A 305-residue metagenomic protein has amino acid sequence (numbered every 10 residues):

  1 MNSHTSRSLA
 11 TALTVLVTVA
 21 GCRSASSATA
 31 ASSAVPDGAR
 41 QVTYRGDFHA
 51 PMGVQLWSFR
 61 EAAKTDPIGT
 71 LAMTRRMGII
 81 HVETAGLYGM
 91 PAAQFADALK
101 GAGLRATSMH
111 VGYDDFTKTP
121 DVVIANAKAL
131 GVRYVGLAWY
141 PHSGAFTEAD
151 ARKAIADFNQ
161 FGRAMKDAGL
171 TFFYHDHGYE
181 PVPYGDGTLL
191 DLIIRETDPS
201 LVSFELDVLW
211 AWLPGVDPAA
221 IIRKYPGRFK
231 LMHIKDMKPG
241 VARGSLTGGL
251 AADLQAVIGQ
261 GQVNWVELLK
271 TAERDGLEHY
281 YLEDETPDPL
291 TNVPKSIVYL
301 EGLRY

Functional and structural regions predicted by a protein language model:
M1-A10: Bacterial N-terminal signal peptides that target proteins for export
N2, S24-G53, A63-R75, G131 (+2 more regions): Histidine-acidic metal/acid-base catalytic patches
V19-G21: C-terminal motif of bacterial Sec signal peptides marking the signal peptidase cleavage site
G53-T65, H110-F116, T147-E148, A256-G259: Active-site mouth loops of central-metabolism enzymes
W57-F59, A85-L87, V111-D114, Y140-H142 (+4 more regions): Active-site beta-loop-alpha junctions enriched in small/polar residues
H81, Y88, Y113-S203, L290: Active-site acidic/histidine proton-transfer and metal-coordination neighborhood in alpha/beta enzyme cores
E83, S108, G136, F173 (+3 more regions): Conserved beta-strand positions in the central sheet of alpha/beta enzyme cores
Y88-A98: Active-site-adjacent beta->alpha loops and helix N-cap segments on the catalytic face of soluble alpha/beta enzymes
